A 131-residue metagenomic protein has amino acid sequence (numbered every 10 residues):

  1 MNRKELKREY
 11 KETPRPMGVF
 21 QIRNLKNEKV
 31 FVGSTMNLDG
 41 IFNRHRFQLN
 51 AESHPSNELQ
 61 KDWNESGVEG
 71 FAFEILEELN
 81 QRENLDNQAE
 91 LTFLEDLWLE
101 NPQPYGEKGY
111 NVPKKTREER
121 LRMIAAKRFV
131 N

Functional and structural regions predicted by a protein language model:
M1-V32, M36-K127: Structure-specific nucleic-acid interaction/processing domains
